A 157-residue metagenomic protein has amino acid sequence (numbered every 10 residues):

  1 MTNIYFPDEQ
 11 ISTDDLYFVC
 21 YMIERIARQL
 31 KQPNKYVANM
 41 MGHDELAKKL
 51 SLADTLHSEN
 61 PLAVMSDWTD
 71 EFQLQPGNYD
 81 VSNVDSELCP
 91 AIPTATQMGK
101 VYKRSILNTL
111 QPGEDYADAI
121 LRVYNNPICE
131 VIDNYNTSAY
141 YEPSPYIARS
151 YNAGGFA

Functional and structural regions predicted by a protein language model:
M1, D54-P90, T94: Long, compositionally biased
M1-P7: Membrane-interacting alpha-helical segments
T2, L50, E59, G77-N78 (+2 more regions): Substrate/cofactor-recognition hotspot
E9-W68: N-terminal interaction modules that seed assembly of large macromolecular complexes
C20-R25, H43, T96-L107: Short, hydrophobic/amphipathic alpha-helical patches that form generic packing surfaces within helical domains
N78-D80, D115, P127: Surface-exposed, interaction-prone regions used to assemble/regulate multi-protein complexes
G99-A117, L121: Long protein-protein interaction modules used by eukaryotic assembly/scaffold proteins
R122-A157: Glycine-rich, aromatic-bearing surface loops/beta-hairpins
